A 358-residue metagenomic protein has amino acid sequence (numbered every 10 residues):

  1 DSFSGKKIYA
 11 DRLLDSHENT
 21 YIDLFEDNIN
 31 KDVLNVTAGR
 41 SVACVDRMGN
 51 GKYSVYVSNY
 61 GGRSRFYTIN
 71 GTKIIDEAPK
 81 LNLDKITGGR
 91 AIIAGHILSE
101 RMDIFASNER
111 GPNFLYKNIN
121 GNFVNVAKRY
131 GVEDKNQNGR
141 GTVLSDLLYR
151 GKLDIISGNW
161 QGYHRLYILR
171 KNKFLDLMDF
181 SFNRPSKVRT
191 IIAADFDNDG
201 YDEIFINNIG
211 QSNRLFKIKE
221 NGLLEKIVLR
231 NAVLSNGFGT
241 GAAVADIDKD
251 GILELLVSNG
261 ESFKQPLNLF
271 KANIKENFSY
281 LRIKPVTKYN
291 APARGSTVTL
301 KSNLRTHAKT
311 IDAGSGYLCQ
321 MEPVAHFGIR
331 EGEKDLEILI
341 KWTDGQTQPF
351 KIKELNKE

Functional and structural regions predicted by a protein language model:
D1-E18, Y56: A generic tandem-repeat structural signature
D1-S2, G49-S58, S99-S107, Y149-G158 (+2 more regions): Acidic/hydrophobic-patterned starts of short beta strands in beta-sheet-rich repeat architectures
F3-Y9, N59-G62, N108-G111, N159-G162 (+2 more regions): Short, solvent-exposed loop/turn segments at conserved positions within beta-propeller repeat blades
K7, A38, G88, E109 (+9 more regions): Exposed loop/turn and edge beta-strand positions of beta-sandwich/beta-sheet ligand-binding modules
A10-T37, Y67-T87, D103-F105, Y116-Q137 (+5 more regions): Blade-edge motifs of beta-propeller repeat domains
D11, S64, N113, H164 (+3 more regions): Short beta-strand elements bearing conserved aromatic residues within extracellular beta-rich modules
G39-G49, Y53, G89-D103, G139-Y149 (+4 more regions): Beta-propeller blade termini
F174-L175, G222-E358: Gly/Ser/Thr/Pro-enriched helix-cap/hinge segments flanking short amphipathic alpha-helices
